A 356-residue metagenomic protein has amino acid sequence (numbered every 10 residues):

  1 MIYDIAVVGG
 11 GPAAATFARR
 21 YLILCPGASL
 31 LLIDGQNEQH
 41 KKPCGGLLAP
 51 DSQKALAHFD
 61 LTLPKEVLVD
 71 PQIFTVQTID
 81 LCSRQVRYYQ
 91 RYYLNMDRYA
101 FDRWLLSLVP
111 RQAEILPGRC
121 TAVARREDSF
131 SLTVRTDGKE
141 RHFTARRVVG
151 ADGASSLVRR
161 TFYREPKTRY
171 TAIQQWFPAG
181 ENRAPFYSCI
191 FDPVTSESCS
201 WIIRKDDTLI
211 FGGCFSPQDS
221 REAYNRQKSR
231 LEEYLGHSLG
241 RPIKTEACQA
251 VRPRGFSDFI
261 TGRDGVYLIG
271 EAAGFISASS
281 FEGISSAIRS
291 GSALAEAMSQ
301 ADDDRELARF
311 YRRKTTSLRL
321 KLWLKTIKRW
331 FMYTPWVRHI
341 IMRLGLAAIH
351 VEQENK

Functional and structural regions predicted by a protein language model:
M1-A13: Beta1/beta-strand and adjacent pyrophosphate-binding region of the FAD-binding site in flavoprotein oxidoreductases
A6-V8, R19-C44: Glycine-rich FAD pyrophosphate-binding loop
G10, R20, L108-L239, S257-D258 (+1 more regions): Predominantly flavin-linked oxidoreductase catalytic cores and closely associated redox partners
Q36-F59: Conserved N-terminal glycine-rich FAD pyrophosphate-binding loop of Rossmann-like flavoproteins
Q39-H40, A57-T75, E165-R169, R183 (+1 more regions): A short alpha-helix-loop-beta-strand transition element characteristic of N-terminal alpha/beta dinucleotide-binding
S52, A57-W104: A conserved beta-strand/loop capping segment in the N-terminal third of enzymes that catalyze redox or closely related
A122, D219-L294, D302: FAD/FMN-dependent oxidoreductases across multiple families
E296-K356: C-terminal helical "tail/cap" subdomain of flavin- and related membrane-associated enzymes
